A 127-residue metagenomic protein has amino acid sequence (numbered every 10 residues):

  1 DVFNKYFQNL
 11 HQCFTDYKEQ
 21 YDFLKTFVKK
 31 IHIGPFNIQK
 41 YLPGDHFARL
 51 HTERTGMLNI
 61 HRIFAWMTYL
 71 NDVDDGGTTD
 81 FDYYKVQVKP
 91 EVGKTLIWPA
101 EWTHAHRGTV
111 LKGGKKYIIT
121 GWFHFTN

Functional and structural regions predicted by a protein language model:
D1-T95, T103-N127: Fe(II)/2-oxoglutarate oxygenase catalytic core
